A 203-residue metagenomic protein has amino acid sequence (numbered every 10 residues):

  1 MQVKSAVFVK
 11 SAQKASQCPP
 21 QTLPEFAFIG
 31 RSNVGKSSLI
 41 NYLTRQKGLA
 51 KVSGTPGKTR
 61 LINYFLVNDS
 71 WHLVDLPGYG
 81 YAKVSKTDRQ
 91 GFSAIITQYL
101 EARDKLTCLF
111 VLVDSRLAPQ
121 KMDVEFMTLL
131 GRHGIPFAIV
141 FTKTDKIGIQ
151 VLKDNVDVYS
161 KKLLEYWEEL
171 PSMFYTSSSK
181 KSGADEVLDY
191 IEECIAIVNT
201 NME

Functional and structural regions predicted by a protein language model:
M1-K83, N201-M202: Conserved G1/Walker A P-loop phosphate-binding module
V3-A15, K146-E203: Canonical P-loop GTPase G-domain recognition
L43-K47, L100, I191: Hydrophobic aliphatic residues
K58, W71, G78-Y81, R116-A118 (+2 more regions): Conserved nucleotide-binding/hydrolysis micro-motifs of P-loop NTPases
N68-L106: Conserved nucleotide-sensing/catalytic segment adjacent to the nucleotide-binding pocket in NTP-handling enzymes
R89-S93, K121-V124, K181-A184: Amphipathic alpha-helical transducer elements in NTP-driven molecular machines
T97-P171: Conserved C-terminal guanine-recognition region of P-loop GTPase G domains, centered on the G4
